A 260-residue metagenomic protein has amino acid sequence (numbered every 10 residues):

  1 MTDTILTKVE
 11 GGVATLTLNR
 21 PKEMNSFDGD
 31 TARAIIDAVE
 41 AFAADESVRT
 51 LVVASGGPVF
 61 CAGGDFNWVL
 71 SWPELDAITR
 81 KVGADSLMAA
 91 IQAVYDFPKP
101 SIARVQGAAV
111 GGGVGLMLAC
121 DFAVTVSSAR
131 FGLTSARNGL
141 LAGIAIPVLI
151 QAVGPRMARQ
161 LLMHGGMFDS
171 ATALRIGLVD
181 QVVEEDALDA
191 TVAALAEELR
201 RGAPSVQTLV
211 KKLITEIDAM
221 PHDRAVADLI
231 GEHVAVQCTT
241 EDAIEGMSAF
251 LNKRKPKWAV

Functional and structural regions predicted by a protein language model:
M1-A14, G165-A171, D186, A190 (+2 more regions): C-terminal alpha-helix plus adjacent terminal tail
M1-G56, Q92, D189: Conserved CoA-thioester-binding segment of acyl-CoA-metabolizing enzymes
L16, V53, D65, L116-L118 (+3 more regions): Hydrophobic/aromatic residues within transmembrane alpha-helices of multi-pass small-molecule transporters
A32, G63-F66, L87, I146 (+4 more regions): A general structural signal for well-ordered alpha-helical segments in protein cores
R33, S55-Q92, A109, P221: Glycine- (often His-adjacent) and acidic-residue-rich active-site loop that binds/positions the CoA thioester
D45, W72, F97-P98, K253: Acidic-histidine catalytic/liganding microenvironments
Q92-S205, T240, E245, R254: Crotonase-fold acyl-CoA enzyme core
